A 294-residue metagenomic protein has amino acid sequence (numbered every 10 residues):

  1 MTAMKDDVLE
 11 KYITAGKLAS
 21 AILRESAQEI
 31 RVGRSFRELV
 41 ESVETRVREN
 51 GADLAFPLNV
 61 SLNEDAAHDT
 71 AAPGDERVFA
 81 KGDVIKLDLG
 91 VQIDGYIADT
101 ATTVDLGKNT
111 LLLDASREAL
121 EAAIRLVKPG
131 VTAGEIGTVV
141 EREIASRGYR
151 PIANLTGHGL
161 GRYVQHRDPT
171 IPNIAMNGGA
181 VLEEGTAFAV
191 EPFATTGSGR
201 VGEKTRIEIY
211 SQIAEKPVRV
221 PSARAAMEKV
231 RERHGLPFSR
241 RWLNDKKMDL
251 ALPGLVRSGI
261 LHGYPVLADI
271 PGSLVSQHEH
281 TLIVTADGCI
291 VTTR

Functional and structural regions predicted by a protein language model:
M1-R294: Active-site neighborhoods and metal-handling regions in enzymes and metal-associated proteins
